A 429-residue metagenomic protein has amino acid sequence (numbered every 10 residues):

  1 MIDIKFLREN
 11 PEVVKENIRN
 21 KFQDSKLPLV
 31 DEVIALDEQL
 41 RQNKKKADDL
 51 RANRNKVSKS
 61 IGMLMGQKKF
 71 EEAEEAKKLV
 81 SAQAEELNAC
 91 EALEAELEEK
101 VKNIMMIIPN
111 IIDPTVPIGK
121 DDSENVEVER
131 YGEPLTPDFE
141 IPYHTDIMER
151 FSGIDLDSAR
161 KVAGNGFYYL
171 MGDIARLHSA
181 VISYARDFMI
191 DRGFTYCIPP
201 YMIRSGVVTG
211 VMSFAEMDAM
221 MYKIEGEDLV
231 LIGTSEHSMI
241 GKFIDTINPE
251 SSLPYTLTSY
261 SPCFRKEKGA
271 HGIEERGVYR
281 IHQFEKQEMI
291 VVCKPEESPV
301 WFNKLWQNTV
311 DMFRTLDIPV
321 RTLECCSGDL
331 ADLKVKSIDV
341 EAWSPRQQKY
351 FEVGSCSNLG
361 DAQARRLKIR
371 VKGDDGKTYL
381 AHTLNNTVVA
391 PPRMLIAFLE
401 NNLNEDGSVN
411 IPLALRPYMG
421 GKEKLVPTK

Functional and structural regions predicted by a protein language model:
M1-P134, E149, G153: N-terminal alpha-helical targeting/anchoring segments
L27, R130-K429: TRNA-recognition modules of translation machinery and tRNA-sensing kinases, especially anticodon-binding
